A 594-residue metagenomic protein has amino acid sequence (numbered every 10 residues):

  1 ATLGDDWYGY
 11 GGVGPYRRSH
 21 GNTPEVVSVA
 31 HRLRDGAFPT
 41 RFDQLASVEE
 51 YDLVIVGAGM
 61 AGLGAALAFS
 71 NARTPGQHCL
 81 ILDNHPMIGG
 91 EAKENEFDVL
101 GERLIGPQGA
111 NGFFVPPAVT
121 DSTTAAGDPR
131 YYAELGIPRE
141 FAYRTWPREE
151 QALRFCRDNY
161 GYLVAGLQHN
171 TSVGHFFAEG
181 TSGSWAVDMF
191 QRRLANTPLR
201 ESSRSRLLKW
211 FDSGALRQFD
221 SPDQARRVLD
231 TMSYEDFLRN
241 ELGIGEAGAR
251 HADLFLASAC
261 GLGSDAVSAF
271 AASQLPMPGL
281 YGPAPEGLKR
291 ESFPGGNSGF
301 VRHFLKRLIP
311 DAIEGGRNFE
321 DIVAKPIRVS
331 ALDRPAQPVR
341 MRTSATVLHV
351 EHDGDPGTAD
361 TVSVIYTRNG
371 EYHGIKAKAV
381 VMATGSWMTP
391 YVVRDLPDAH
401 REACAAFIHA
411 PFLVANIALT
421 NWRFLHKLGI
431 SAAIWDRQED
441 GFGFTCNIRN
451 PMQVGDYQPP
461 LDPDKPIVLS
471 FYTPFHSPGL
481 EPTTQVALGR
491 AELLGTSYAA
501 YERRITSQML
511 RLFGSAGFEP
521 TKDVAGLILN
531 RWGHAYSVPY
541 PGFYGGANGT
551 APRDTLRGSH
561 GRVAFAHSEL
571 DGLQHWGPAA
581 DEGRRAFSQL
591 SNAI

Functional and structural regions predicted by a protein language model:
G4-F42, E96, P129, G166-H169 (+2 more regions): Conserved flavin/dinucleotide-binding core of flavoenzymes
G4-H20, V29, L33, P86-G127 (+4 more regions): Glycine-rich active-site loop/strand segments that organize a redox cofactor
V26-V29, P39-A215: N-terminal glycine-rich phosphate/pyrophosphate-binding loop and immediately adjacent elements
Y51-F69, Q77-I88, A125-Y131, I137-Y143 (+14 more regions): Conserved beta-strand->loop/alpha-helix structural units within folded catalytic cores of enzymes with alpha/beta
P107-S122, D220-R227, E286-G295, H400-I408 (+2 more regions): Active-site rim elements
S205-A345, D353-A359: Active-site/ligand-binding neighborhood in enzyme catalytic cores
V339, T343-L469, P474-H476: Mid-domain catalytic core of redox enzymes that form a hydrophobic substrate pocket/lid adjacent to a catalytic redox
